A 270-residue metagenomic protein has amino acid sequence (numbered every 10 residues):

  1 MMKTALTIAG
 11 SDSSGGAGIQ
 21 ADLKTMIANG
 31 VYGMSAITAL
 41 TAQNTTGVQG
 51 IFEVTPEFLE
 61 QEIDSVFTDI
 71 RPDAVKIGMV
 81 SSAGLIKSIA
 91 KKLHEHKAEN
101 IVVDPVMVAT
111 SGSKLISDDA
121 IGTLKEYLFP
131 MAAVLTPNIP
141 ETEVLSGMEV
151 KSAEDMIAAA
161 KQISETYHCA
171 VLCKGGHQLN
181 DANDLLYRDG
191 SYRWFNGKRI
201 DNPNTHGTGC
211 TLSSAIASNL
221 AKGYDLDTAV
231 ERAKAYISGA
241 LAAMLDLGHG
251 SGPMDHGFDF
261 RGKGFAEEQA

Functional and structural regions predicted by a protein language model:
M2-T7, I27-T110: Conserved N-terminal subdomain of the carbohydrate kinase-like
I8-S14, Y192-H206: Short pre-catalytic strand/loop immediately N-terminal to key active-site residues, enriched for Gly-Thr
G15-V31: N-terminal basic/disordered segments at the start of proteins
Q20, E143-V144, N202-L226: Short, small-residue alpha-helix embedded
G30-M34, R193, N219-R232: Phosphate-handling active-site elements
E53, D227-A270: Charged C-terminal helix
G84-E95, C169, N183, S191 (+1 more regions): Nucleotide and nucleotide-moiety/phosphate-recognizing core
D118-Y192: Conserved phosphate/ATP/ADP-binding segment of small-molecule kinases
